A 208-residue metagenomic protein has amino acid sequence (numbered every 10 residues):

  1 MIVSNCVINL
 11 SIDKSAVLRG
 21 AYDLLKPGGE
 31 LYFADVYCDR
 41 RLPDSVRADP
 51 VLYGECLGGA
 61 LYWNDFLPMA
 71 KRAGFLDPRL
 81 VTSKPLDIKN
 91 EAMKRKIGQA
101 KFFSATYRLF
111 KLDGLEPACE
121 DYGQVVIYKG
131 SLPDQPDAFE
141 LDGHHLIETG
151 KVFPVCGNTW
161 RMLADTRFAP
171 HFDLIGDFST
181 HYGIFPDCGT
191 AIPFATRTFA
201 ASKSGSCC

Functional and structural regions predicted by a protein language model:
M1-K14: A short SAM/SAH-binding and catalytic strip from SAM-dependent methyltransferases
C6, G20-Y22, A70: Class I S-adenosylmethionine-dependent transferase superfamily signal
I8, V36-R40, T82-D87: Short "lid" loop at the C-terminus of a central beta-strand within the Rossmann-like core of SAM-dependent
S15-E30: A short glycine-rich, Lys/Arg-flanked "PGG" loop and its adjoining helix->strand segment in the class I
L31-Y32, D77: A short hydrophobic/small-residue beta-strand
Y37-L57: Short, glycine-/aromatic-enriched active-site segment of Class I SAM-dependent methyltransferases
G58-L80: Short alpha-helix
A73-P85, K89-C208: C-terminal lobe and adjacent flexible extensions of AdoMet/dcAdoMet transferase-like proteins
